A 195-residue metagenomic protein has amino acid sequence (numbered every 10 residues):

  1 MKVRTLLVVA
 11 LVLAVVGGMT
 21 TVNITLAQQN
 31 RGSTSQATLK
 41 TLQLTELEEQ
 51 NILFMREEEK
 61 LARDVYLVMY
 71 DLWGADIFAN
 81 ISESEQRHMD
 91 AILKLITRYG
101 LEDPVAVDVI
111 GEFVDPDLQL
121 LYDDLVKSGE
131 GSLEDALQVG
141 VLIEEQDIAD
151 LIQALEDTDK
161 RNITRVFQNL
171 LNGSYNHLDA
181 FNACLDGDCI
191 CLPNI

Functional and structural regions predicted by a protein language model:
V3-I24: Sec-dependent N-terminal signal peptides of Gram-positive bacterial secreted proteins and lipoproteins
Q29-I195: All-alpha RGS (Regulator of G-protein Signaling) helical domain and cognate RGS-like helical scaffolds
